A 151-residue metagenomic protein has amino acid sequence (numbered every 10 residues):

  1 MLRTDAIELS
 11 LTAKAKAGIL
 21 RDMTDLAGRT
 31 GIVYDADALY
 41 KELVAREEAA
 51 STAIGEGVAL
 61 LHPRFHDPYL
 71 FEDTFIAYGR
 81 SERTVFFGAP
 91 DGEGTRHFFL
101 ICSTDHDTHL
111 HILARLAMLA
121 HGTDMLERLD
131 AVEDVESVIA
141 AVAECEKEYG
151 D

Functional and structural regions predicted by a protein language model:
M1-D151: Cytosolic covalent-transfer regions centered on His/Cys nucleophiles that carry phosphoryl or persulfide groups
